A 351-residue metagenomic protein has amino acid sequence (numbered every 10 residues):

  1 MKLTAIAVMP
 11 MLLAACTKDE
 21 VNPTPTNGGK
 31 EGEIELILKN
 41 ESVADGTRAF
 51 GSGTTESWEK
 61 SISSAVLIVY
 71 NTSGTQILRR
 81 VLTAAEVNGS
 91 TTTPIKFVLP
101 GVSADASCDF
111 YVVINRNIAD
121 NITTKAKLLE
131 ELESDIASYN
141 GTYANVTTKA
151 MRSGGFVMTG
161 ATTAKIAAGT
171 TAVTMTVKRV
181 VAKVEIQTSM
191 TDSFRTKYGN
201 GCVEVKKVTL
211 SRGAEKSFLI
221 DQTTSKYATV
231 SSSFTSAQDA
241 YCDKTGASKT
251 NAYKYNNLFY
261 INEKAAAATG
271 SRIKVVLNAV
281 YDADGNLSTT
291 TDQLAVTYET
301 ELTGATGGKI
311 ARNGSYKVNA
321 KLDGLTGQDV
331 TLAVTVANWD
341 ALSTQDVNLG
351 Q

Functional and structural regions predicted by a protein language model:
M1-A5: Bacterial N-terminal signal peptides that target proteins for export
M9-P10: Residue-level signal for mature regions of secreted extracellular proteins and peptides
L13-A15: C-terminal motif of bacterial Sec signal peptides marking the signal peptidase cleavage site
T17-E20: Bacterial signal peptide processing site
N22-N27, G304-Q351: Short, polar/proline-rich extracytoplasmic segments that appear immediately after membrane translocation
N22-R48, K178-D192: A short, Gly/Thr-enriched small/hydrophobic beta-strand-prone motif that recurs across taxa
G46, F50-K127, K183-Q187, T191-R312 (+2 more regions): Tryptophan-paired
E86-V87, A119-T171, T290-S315: Structured interaction patches on ligand/partner-binding surfaces of diverse proteins
